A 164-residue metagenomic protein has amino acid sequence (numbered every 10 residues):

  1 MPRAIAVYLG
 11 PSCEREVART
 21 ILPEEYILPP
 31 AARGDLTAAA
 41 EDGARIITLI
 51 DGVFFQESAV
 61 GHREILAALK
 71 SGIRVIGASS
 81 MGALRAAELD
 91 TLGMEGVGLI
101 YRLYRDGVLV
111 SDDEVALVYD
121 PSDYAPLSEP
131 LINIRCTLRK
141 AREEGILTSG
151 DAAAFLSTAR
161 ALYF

Functional and structural regions predicted by a protein language model:
M1-E25: Short, charged N-terminal beta->alpha structural module
V7-S12, P30-A31, D51-G52: Structural motif
L22, R45-F54: Short, basic, glycine/proline-bearing loop/turn elements
E24-A39: A short, well-structured beta->alpha microelement
L28, T48-L49, V75-S79: General beta-strand structural signal in soluble alpha/beta enzymes
K70-R74: A short helix->loop->beta-strand "cap" motif at the edges of active sites that frequently abuts
M81-G82, A86-Y119: Class I SAM-dependent methyltransferase SAM-binding "motif I" and its flanking Rossmann-like core
I134-F164: Charge-patterned, long linear interaction tracts outside catalytic cores
